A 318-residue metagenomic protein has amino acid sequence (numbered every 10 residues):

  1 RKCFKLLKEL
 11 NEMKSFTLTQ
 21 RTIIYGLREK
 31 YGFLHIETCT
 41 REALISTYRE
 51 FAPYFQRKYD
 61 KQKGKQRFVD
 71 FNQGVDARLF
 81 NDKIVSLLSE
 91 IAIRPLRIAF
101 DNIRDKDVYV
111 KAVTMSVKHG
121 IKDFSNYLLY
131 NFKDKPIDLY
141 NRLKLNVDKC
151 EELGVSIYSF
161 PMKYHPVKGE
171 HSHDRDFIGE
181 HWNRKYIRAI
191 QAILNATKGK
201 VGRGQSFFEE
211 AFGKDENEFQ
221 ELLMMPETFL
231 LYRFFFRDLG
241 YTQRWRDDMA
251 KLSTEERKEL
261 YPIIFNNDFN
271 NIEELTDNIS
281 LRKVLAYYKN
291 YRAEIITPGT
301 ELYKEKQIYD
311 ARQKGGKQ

Functional and structural regions predicted by a protein language model:
R1-S125, Y130: Conserved SAM/AdoMet-binding glycine-rich loop
K83-L87, K133-E151, G169: Catalytic cores of alpha/beta
I98, N146, S159: Conserved, mostly hydrophobic/aromatic
V117-D123, V147-I157: Structural alpha-beta junctions
L153-H171: Substrate-binding cleft of secreted/luminal carbohydrate-active enzymes
H171-H181: C-terminal regions of proteins
W182-Q318: Radical SAM enzyme core and accessory elements
